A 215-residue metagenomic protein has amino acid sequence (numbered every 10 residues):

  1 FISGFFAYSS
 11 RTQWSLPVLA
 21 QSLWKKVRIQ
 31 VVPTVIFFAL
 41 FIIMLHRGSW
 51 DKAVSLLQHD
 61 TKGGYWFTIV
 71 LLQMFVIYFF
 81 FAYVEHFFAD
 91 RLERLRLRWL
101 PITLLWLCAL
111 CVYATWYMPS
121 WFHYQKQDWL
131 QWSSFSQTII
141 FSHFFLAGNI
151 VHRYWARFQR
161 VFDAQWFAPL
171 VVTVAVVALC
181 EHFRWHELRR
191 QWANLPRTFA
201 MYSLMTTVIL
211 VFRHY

Functional and structural regions predicted by a protein language model:
F1-Y215: Alpha-helical transmembrane segments and their immediate juxtamembrane cytosolic regions
